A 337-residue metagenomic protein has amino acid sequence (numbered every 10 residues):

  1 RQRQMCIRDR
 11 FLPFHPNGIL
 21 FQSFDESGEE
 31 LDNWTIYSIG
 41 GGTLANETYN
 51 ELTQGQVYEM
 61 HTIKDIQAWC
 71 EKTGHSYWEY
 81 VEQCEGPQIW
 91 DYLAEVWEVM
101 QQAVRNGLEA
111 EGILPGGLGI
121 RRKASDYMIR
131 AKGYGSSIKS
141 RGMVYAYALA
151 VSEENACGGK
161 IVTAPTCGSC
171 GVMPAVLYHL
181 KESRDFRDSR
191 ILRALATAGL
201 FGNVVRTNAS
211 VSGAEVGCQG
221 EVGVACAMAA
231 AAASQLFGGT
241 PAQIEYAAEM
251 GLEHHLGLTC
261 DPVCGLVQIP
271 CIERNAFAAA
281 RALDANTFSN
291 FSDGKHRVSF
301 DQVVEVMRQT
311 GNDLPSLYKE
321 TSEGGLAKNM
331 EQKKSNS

Functional and structural regions predicted by a protein language model:
R1, L180-L195, L236-A247: Phosphate-handling active-site elements
Q2-I7: Short, small-residue-biased leader/transition segments that mark boundaries at the very start of proteins
R8-E95: Secretion/export-associated helical scaffolds and adjacent low-complexity Pro/Gly/Ser/Thr-rich regions
P87, D91-G217, L326-S337: Accessory "access/gating" subregions that flank catalytic or transport cores
S140, P165, S169, R190 (+4 more regions): Secondary-structure capping and boundary motifs in well-ordered enzyme cores
A146, A150, G171-K181, A196-V204 (+3 more regions): Contiguous, well-ordered alpha-helical segments that form the cores/surfaces of helical PPI scaffolds
T166, R184, E215-V222, A233-F237 (+1 more regions): Short, surface-exposed loop/turn motifs that are enriched in glycine and acidic residues and include a nearby proline
A233-S337: Functionally critical mobile loop/hinge segments
